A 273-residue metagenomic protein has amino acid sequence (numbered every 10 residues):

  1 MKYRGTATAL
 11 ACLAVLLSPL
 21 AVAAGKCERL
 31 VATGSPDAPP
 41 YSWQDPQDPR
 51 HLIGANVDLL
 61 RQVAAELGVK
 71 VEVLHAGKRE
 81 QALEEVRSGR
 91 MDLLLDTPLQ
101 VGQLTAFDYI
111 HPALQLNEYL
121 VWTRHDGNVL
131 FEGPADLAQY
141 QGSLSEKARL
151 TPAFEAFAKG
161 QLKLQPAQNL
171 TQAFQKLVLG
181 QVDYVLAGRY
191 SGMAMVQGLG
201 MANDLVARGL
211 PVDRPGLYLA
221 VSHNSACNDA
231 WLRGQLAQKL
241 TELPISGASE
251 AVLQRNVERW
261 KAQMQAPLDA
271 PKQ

Functional and structural regions predicted by a protein language model:
A24-T105: Extracytoplasmic small-molecule ligand-binding "clamshell" domains of the periplasmic binding protein/Venus flytrap
K26-P36, S42, I53, E132-R149 (+1 more regions): Short loop->beta-strand "edge-of-pocket" segments that line small-molecule binding or catalytic clefts across diverse
S35-D37, L116-L120, M201-A237, W260-A270: Periplasmic-binding protein-like
W43-Q47, L60-V69, P134-D136, E146-Q168 (+2 more regions): Ligand-binding cleft/hinge of the Venus flytrap
G54-E66, N128, Y140, A148 (+1 more regions): Extended ligand-binding regions for polar small-molecule ligands
A65, H75, E80-D92, T171-Y190 (+2 more regions): Short helices/loops that flank or line small-molecule/ion binding pockets
K70, R149-L164, N203-D204, Q238-Q273: Ligand-binding clefts/hinges and TM-proximal coupling segments of bilobed small-molecule sensing domains
E80, T97-A106, E155-A156, D183-D204 (+1 more regions): A ligand-binding cleft/hinge motif common to bilobed small-molecule-binding domains
